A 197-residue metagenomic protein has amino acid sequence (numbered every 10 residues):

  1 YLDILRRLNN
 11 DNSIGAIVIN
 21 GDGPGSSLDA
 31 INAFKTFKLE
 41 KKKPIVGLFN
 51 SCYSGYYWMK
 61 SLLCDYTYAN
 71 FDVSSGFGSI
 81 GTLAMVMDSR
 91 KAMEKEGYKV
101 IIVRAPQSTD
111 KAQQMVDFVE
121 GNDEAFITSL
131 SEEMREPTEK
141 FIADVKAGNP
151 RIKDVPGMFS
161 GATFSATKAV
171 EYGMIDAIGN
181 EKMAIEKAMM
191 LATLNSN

Functional and structural regions predicted by a protein language model:
Y1-K43, C52-W58, L62-G148, L191: Small-residue-centered hinge/linker elements
G21-G23, F49-C52, D176-K182: A mature extracytoplasmic/lumenal domain signature
G47-Y53, M158-A162: Glycine-rich beta-to-alpha transition loops that act as phosphate-gripper elements at the mouths of alpha/beta enzyme
G55-Y56, T163-T167: Acidic, divalent-metal-coordinating active-site segment for phosphoryl/phosphodiester hydrolysis, typified by short
F77, S160, I178: Short glycine-rich loop/turn motifs that provide flexible caps or phosphate-binding loops at active sites
A105-K111, F159-A162, K182-K187: Short linear loop/turn motifs
T128-P156, A166-T167, D176-N197: C-terminal long alpha-helix characteristic of the crotonase
